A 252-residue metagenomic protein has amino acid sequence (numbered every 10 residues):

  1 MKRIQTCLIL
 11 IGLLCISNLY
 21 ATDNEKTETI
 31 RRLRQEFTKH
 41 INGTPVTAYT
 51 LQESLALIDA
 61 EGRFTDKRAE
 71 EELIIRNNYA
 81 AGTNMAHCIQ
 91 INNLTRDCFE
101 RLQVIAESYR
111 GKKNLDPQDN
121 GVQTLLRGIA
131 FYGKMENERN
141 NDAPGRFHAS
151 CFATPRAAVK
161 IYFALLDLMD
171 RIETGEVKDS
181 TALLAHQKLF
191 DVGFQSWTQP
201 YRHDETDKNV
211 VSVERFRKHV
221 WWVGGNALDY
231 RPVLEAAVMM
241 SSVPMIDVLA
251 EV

Functional and structural regions predicted by a protein language model:
M1-L8: Bacterial N-terminal signal peptides that target proteins for export
T6, K26-I30, R34, T47-L51 (+3 more regions): Short amphipathic alpha-helical segments that mediate assembly, nucleic-acid/protein binding, or membrane association
L8-C15: Bacterial N-terminal signal peptides
T22-D97, E107: Low-complexity, Ser/Thr/Pro/Gly-enriched N-terminal "stalk/linker" regions
K67-E70, C88-V252: Aromatic-lined, polymer-binding surfaces characteristic of secreted/periplasmic polysaccharide-degrading enzymes
